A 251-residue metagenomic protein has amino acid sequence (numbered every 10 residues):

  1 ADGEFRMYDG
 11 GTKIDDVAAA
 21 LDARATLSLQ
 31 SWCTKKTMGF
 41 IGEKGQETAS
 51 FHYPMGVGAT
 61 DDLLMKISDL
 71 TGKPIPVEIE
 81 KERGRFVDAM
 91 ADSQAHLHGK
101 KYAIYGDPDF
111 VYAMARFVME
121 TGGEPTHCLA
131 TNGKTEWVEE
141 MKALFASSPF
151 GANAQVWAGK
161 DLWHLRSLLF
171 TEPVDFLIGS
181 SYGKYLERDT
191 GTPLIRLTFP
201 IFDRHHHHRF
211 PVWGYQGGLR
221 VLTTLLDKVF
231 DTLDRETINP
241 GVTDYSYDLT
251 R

Functional and structural regions predicted by a protein language model:
A1-R251: An N-terminal assembly and electron-transfer interface module characteristic of large anaerobic redox and radical
